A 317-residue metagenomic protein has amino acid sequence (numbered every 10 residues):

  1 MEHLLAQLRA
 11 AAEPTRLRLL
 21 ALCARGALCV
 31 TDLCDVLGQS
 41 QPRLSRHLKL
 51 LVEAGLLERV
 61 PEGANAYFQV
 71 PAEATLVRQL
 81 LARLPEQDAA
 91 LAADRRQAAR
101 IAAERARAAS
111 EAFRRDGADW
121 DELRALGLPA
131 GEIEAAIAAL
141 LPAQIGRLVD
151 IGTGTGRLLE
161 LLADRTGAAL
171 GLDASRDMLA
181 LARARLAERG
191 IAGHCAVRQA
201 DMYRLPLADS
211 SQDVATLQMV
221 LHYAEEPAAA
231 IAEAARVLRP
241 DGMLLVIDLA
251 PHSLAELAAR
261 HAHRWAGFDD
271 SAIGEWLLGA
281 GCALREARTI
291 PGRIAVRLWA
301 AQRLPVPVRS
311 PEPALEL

Functional and structural regions predicted by a protein language model:
E2-P42, N65-E73, A136: N-terminal helix-turn-helix DNA-binding core of bacterial DNA-binding proteins
E53-E62, Q69: Beta-hairpin "wing" of winged helix-turn-helix
E73-R124: Amphipathic alpha-helical dimerization/coiled-coil segments that flank or bridge DNA-binding/regulatory modules
G127-G146: Conserved alpha-helix/loop element of class I SAM-dependent methyltransferases that forms part of the SAM/SAH-binding
R147-V149, T155-R204: Class I SAM-dependent methyltransferase SAM/SAH-binding core
Y203-A215: A short acidic, Gly/Pro-enriched loop at the edge of an enzyme's catalytic core that lines a small-molecule cofactor
A228-M243: A short glycine-rich, Lys/Arg-flanked "PGG" loop and its adjoining helix->strand segment in the class I
M243-W299: C-terminal alpha-helical "lid/dimerization" subdomain adjacent to the S-adenosyl-L-methionine
